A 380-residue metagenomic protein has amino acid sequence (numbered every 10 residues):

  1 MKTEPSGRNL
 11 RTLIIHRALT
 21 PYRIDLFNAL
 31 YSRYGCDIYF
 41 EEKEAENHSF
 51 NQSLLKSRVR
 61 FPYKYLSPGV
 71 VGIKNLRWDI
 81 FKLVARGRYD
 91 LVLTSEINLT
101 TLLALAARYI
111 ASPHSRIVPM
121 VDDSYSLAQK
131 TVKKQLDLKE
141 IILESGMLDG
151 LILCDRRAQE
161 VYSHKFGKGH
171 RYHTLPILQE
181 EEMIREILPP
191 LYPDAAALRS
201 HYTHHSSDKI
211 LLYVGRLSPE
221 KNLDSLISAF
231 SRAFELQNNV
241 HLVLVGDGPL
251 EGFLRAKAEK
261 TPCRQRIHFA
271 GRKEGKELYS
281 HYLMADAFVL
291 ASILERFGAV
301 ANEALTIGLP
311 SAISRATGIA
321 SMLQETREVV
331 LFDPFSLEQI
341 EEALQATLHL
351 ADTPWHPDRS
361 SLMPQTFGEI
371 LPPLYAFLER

Functional and structural regions predicted by a protein language model:
L99-T100, S115-K134, M147-G150: A short, histidine- and acid-enriched strand-loop-helix "catalytic/donor-clamping" loop that lines the nucleotide-sugar
G146-A197: Donor nucleotide-sugar binding/catalytic pocket of nucleotide-sugar-dependent glycosyltransferases
R199, H204-K221, I227-F230: Conserved donor-binding/catalytic core segment of Leloir-type glycosyltransferases
R255-K273: Nucleotide-activated donor-binding/catalytic signature segment of Leloir-type glycosyltransferases, i.e., the conserved
R272-K273, S280-A285: Short alpha-helical donor nucleotide-sugar binding micro-motif in glycosyltransferases
I293: Aromatic "clamp/platform" in nucleotide-sugar-dependent glycosyltransferases that forms part of the donor/acceptor
P310-I313: Short hydrophobic beta-strand element within catalytic cores of glycosyltransferases and related nucleotide-activated
E325, V329-E338, Q345-A351: Conserved acidic donor-binding segment of nucleotide-sugar-dependent glycosyltransferases
